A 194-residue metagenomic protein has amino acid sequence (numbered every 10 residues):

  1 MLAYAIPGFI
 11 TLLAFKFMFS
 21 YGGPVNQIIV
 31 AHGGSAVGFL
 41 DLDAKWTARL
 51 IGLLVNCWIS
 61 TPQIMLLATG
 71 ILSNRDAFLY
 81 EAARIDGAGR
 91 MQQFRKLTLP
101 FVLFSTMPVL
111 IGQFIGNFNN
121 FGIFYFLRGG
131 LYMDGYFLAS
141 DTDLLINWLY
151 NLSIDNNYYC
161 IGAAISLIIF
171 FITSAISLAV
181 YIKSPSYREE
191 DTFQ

Functional and structural regions predicted by a protein language model:
M1-Q194: A structural signal for multi-pass alpha-helical bundles of membrane permease subunits that mediate small-molecule
